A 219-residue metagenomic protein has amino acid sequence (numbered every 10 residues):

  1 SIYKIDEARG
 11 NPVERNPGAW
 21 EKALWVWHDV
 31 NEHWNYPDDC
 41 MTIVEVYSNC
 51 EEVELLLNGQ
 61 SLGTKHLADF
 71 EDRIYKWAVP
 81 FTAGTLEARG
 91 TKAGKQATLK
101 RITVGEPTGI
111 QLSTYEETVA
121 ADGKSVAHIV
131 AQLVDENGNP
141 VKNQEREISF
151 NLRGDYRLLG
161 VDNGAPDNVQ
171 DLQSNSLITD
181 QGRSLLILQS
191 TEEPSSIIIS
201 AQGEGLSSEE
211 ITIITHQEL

Functional and structural regions predicted by a protein language model:
S1-K124, E136-N137: Substrate-binding clefts and catalytic carboxylate motifs of secreted carbohydrate-active enzymes
E51-Q60, E145-G160: Extended low-complexity, serine/threonine- and proline-enriched intrinsically disordered segments
K65-L67, G109-L112, F150-D167, L219: Short aromatic-acidic-glycine turn motif
Y75-F81, D171-E192: Short, hydrophobic beta-strand segments
T98-E106, L206-L219: Short beta-strand elements
G123-I129, S195: Short, solvent-exposed loop/turn segments enriched in Ser/Thr/Gly
E192-I198: Short glycine/proline/serine/threonine-rich loop/turn segments at secondary-structure transition edges
